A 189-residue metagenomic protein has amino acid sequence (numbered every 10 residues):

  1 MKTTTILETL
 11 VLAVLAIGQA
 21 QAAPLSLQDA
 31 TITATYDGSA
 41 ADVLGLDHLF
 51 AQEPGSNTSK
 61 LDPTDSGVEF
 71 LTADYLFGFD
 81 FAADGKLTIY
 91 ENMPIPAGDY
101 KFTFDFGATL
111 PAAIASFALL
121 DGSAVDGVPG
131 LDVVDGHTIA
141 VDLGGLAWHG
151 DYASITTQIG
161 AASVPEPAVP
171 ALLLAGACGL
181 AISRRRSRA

Functional and structural regions predicted by a protein language model:
M1-L7: Bacterial N-terminal signal peptides that target proteins for export
E8-A16: Bacterial N-terminal signal peptides
I17-A23: Sec/Tat signal peptide C-region and signal peptidase I cleavage site
A23-S163: Mature extracellular "passenger" or substrate-interacting domains of secreted, surface-exposed proteins
P165-R184: A short, hydrophobic C-terminal helix/tail in secreted or cell-surface proteins
R186-A189: Short, charged juxtamembrane terminal tails flanking transmembrane helices
